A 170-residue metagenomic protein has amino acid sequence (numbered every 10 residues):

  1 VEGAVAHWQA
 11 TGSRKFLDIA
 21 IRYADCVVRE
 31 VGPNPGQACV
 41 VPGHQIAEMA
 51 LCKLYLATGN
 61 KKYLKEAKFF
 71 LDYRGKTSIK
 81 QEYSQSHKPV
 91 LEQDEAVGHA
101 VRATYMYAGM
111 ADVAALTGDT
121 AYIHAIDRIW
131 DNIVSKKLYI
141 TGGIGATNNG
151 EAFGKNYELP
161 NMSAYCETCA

Functional and structural regions predicted by a protein language model:
V1-A170: Glycan-recognition and catalytic cores of secretory/periplasmic carbohydrate-active enzymes
